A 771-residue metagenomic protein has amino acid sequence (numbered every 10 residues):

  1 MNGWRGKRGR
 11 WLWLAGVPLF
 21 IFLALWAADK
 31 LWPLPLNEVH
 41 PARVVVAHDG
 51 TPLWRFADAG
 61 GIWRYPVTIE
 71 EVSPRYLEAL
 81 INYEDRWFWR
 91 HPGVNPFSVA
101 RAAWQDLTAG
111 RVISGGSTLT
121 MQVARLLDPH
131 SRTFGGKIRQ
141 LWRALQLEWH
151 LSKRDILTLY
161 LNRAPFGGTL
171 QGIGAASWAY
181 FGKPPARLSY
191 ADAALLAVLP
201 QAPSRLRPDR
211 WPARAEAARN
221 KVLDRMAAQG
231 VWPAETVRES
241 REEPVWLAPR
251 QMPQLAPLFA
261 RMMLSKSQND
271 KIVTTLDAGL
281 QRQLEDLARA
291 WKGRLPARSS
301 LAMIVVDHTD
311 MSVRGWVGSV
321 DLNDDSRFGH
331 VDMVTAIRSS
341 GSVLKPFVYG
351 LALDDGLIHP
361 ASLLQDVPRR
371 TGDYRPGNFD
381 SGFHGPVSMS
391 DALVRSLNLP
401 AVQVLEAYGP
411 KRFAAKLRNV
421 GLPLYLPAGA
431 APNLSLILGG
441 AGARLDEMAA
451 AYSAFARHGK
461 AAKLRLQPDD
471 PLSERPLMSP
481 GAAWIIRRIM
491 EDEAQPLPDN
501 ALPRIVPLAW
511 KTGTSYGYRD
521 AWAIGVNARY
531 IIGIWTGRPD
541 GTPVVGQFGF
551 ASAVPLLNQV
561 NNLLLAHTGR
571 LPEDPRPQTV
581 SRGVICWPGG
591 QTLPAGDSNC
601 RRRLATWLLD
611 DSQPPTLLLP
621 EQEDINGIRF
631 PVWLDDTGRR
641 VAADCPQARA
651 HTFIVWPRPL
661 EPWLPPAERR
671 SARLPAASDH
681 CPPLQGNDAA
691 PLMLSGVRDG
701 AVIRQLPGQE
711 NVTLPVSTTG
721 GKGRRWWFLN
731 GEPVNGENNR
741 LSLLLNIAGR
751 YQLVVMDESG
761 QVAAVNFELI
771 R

Functional and structural regions predicted by a protein language model:
M1-N2, G6-R8, W232, L508-R771: Soluble, non-transmembrane domains of envelope/secretory-pathway proteins that act on or interact with carbohydrate
N2-A297, H308-R314, S319, V367 (+1 more regions): Juxtamembrane regions of bacterial inner-membrane/periplasmic proteins, predominantly the peptidoglycan biogenesis
L80-I81, M226, L284, M311 (+8 more regions): Active-site SXXK
W89-V99, Q171-G174, P233-V237, R327 (+3 more regions): Short, well-structured active-site flanking segments
T108-R132, A186, R250-S265, I358-F413 (+1 more regions): Conserved catalytic neighborhood of penicillin-recognizing serine enzymes
L119, P129-T133, K137, L276 (+4 more regions): Active-site-adjacent helix/loop patches that line small-molecule binding or acyl-intermediate pockets
R125-P129, N162-T169, A186, Y190-A202 (+12 more regions): Glycine-rich, acidic and aromatic/proline-enriched surface loops and short helix-turn segments that act as binding
T274-L295, V305-D307, W316-S319, D324-M333 (+4 more regions): A penicillin-recognizing enzyme superfamily signal
